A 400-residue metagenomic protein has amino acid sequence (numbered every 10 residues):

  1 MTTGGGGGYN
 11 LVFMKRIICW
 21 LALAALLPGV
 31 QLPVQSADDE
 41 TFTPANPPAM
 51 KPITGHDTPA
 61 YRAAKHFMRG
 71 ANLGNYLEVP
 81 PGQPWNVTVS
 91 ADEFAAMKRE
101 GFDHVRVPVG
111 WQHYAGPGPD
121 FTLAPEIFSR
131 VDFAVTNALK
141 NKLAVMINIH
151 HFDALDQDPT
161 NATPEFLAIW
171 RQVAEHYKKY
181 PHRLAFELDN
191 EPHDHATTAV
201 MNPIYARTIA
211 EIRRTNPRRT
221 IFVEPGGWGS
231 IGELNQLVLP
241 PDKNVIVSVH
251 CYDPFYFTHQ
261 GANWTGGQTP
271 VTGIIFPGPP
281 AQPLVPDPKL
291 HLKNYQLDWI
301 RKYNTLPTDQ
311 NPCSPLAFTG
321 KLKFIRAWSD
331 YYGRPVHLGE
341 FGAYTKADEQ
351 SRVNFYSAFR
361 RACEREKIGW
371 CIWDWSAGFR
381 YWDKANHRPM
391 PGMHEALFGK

Functional and structural regions predicted by a protein language model:
W20-G29: Bacterial N-terminal signal peptides
A37-R106, F121-T122, K293, W328: N-terminal carbohydrate-binding accessory modules
K51-P59, T88-A95, R130-F133, P164-E175 (+3 more regions): Alpha-helical scaffolding within the catalytic cores of extracellular/periplasmic polymer-degrading hydrolases
E78-W85, W111-F128, H151-E165, Y381-H387: Surface-exposed, active-site-proximal loop segments in enzymatic domains
F94-D103, T122-H151, D156-A185, P203-T215 (+1 more regions): An active-site-proximal structural segment forming one wall of the substrate-binding cleft that immediately precedes
L167-P312, K323-Y344, R365-I368: Active-site region of glycoside hydrolase catalytic domains
A347-K400: Aromatic-rich peripheral "rim/lid" segments of glycoside hydrolase catalytic domains that contact and position glycan
